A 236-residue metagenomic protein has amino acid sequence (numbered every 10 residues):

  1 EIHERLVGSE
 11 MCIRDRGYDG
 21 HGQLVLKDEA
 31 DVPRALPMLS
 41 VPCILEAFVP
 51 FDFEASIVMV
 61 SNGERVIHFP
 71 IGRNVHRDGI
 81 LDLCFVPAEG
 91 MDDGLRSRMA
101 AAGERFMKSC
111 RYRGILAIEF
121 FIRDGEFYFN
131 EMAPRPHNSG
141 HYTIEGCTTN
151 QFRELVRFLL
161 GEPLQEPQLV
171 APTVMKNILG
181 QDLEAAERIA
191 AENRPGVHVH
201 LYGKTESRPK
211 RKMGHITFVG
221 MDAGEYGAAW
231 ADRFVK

Functional and structural regions predicted by a protein language model:
E1-G8, I13: Single conserved hydrophobic/aromatic residue that forms the stacking wall/gate of nucleotide- or nucleobase-binding
S9-E10, P42-E46, L116-A117, P163-E166 (+1 more regions): A short linear hydrophobic-aromatic micro-motif
R16-G20, P209-K212: Short glycine-enriched loop/turn motifs at secondary-structure junctions
G22-I118, I122-D124: Internal nucleotide-binding/catalytic subdomain
G79-E89, E131-I144: Short, flexible active-site loops
S97-I118, R123-D124, A133-Q181: Active-site "cap" helix and flanking loop/linker of ATP-utilizing ligase/carboxylase catalytic domains
R123-Y128, K210-R211: A short, glycine/Asx- and small/polar-enriched loop/turn that sits immediately N-terminal to a beta-strand
R157-K236: Peripheral (often C-terminal) accessory segments that flank ATP-dependent C-N-forming ligase machineries
